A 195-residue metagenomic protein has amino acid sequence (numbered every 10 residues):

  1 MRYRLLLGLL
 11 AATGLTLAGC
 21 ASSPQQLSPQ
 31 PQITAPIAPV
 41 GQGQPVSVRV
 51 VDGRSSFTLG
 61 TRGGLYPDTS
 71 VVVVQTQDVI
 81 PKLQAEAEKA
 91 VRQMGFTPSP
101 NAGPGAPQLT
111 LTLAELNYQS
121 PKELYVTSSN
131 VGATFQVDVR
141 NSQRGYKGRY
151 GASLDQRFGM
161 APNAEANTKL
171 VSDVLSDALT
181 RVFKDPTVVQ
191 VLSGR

Functional and structural regions predicted by a protein language model:
M1-C20: Sec-dependent bacterial lipoprotein signal peptides
C20-P81, V188-R195: A structural "domain/chain start" motif
A21-A35, M94-R149, D155-A161: Surface-exposed short loop/turn segments
Y66-D78, Q143-L192: Short secondary-structure boundary motifs at beta->alpha junctions and helix caps
V73-P100: Mid-chain, structured segments of secreted extracytoplasmic proteins
E88-F96, Y118, L179-V188: Sec-exported extracytoplasmic/periplasmic mature domains
